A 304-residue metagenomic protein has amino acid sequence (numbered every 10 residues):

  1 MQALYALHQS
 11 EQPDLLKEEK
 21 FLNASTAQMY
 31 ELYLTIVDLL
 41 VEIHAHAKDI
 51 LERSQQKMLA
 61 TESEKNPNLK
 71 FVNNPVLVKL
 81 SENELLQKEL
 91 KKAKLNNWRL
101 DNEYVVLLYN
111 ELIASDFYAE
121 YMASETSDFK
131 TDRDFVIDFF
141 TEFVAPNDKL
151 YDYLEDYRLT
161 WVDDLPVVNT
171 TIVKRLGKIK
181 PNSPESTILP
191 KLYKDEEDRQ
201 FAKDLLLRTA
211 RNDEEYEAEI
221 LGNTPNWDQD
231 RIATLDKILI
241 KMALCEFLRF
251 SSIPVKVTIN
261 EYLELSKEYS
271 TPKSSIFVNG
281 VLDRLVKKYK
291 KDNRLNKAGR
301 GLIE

Functional and structural regions predicted by a protein language model:
M1-E304: Class I Rossmann-like S-adenosyl-L-methionine
